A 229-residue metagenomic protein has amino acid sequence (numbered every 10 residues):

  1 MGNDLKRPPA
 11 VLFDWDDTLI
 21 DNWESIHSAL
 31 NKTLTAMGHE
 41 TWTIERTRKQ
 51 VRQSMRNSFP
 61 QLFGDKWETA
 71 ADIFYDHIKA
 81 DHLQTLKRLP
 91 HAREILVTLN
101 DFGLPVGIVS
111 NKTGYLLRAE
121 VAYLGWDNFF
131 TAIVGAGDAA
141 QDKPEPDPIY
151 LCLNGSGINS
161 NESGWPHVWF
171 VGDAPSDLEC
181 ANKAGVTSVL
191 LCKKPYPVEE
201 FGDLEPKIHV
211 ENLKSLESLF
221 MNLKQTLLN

Functional and structural regions predicted by a protein language model:
M1-V11, N100, G114, R118-N229: Asp-based, Mg2+/Mn2+-dependent phosphohydrolase catalytic module
D4-E94, T98-F102, R118: N-terminal helical cap/lid subdomain that shapes the substrate entry/recognition surface in HAD-like hydrolases
T18, S110-K112: Conserved phosphate-coupling serine/threonine residues in phosphotransfer and NTP-handling enzymes
E40, P105, T187: Residue-level detector of anion-binding/catalytic polar loops
T43-I44, K49, I108, L190 (+1 more regions): A structural preference for short, hydrophobic beta-strand core positions in alpha/beta folds
H82-L86, N111, T187-S188: Short, flexible loop segments at the rims of nucleotide/cofactor-binding pockets, characterized by
R88, V109, Q141: Residue-level marker of regulatory loop/turn positions in helix-turn-helix DNA-binding domains and in histidine
